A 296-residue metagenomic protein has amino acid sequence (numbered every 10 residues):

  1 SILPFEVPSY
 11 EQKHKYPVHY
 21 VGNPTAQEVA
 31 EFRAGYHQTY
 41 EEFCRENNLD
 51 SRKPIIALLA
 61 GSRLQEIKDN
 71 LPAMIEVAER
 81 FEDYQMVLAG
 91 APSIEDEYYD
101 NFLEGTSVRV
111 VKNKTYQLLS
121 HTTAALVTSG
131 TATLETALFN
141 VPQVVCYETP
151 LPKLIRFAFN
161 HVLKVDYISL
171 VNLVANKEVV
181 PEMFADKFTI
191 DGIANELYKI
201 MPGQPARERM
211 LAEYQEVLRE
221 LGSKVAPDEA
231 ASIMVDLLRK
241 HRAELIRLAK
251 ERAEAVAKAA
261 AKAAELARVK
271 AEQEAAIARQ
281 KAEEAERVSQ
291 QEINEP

Functional and structural regions predicted by a protein language model:
S1-P296: Nucleotide-activated sugar donor-binding and catalytic core shared by glycosyltransferases and related lipid-linked
